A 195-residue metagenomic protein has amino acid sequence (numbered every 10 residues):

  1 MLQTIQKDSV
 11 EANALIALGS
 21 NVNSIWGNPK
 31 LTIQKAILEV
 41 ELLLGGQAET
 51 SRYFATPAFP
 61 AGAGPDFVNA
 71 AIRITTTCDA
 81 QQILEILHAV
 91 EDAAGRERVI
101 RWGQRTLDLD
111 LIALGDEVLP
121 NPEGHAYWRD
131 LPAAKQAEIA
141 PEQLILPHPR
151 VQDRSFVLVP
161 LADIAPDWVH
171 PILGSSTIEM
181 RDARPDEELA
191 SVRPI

Functional and structural regions predicted by a protein language model:
L2, F59-D66, Q81-L84, E91-I195: Flexible, gly/pro- and Lys/Arg-enriched active-site loops
L2-G45, S51-A55: N-terminal beta1-alpha1 ligand-phosphate binding loop
V10-I16, D66-V68, L107: Residues at beta-strand starts and edge strands
S20, I72-C78, A113-D116: Short beta-strand-to-loop capping motifs
S24, C78-Q81: A generic structural signal for alpha-helix starts
K35-E39, Q82-A89: Long, highly charged amphipathic alpha-helices
E41, R73-T77, H88-G95: Generic short alpha-helical segment signal, independent of protein family or function, capturing local helix propensity
E49-T76: Short, charge-patterned binding micro-sites
